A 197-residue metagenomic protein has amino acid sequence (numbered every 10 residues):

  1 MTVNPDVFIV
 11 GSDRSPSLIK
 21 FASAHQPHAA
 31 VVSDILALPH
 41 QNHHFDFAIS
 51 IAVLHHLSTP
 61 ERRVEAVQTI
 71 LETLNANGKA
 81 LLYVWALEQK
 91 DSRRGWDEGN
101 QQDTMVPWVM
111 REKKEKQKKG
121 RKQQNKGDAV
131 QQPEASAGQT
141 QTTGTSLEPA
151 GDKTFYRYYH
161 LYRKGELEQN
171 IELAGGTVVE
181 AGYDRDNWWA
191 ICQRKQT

Functional and structural regions predicted by a protein language model:
M1-Q41, E61, E65-T197: Class I (Rossmann-like) S-adenosyl-L-methionine-dependent methyltransferase catalytic domain, capturing the SAM-binding
F45-D46: Local beta-strand N-terminus motif with an aromatic residue
I49: A conserved beta-strand element that flanks and buttresses the S-adenosyl-L-methionine
A52-H56: Short catalytic micro-motifs in class I SAM-dependent methyltransferases
